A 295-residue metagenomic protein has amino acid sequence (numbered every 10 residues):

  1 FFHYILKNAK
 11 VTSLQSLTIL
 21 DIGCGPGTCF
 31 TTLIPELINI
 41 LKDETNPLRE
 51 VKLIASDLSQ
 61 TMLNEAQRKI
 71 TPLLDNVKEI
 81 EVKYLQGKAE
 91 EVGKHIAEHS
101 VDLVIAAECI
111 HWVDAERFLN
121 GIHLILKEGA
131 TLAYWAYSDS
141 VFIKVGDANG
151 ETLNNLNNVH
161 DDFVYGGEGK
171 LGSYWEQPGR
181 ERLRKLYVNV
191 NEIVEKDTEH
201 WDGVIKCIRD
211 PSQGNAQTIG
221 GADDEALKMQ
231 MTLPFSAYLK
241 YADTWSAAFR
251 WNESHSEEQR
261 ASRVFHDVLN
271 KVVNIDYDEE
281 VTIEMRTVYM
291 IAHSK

Functional and structural regions predicted by a protein language model:
F1-S16: Conserved alpha-helix/loop element of class I SAM-dependent methyltransferases that forms part of the SAM/SAH-binding
T18-V92: Class I SAM-dependent methyltransferase SAM/SAH-binding core
G93-V104: A short acidic, Gly/Pro-enriched loop at the edge of an enzyme's catalytic core that lines a small-molecule cofactor
D102-E116: A short SAM/SAH-binding and catalytic strip from SAM-dependent methyltransferases
R117-E128: A short glycine-rich, Lys/Arg-flanked "PGG" loop and its adjoining helix->strand segment in the class I
G129-M231: Conserved catalytic/acceptor-binding region of the Class I
E195-K295: Conserved Class I S-adenosyl-L-methionine
